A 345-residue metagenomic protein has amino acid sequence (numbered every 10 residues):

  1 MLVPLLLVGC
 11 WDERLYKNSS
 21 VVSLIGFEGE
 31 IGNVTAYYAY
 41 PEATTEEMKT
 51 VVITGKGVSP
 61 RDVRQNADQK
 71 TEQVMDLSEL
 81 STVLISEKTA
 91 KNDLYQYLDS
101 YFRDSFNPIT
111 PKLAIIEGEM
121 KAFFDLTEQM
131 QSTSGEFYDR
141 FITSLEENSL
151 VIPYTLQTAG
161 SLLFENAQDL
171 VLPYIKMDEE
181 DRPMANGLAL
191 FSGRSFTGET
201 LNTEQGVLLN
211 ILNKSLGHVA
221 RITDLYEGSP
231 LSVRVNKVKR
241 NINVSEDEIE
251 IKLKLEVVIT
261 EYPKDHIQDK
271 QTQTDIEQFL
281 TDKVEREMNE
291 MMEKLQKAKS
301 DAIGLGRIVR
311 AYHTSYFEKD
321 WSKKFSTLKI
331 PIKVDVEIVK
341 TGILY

Functional and structural regions predicted by a protein language model:
M1-Y345: Membrane-proximal alpha-helical signals and transmembrane carboxylates
